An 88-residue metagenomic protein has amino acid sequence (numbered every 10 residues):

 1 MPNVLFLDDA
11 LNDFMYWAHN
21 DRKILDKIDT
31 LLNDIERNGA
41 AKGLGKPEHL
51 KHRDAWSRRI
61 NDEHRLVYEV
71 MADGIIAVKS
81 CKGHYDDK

Functional and structural regions predicted by a protein language model:
M1-V4, D9-D26, L44, R59-R65 (+1 more regions): Enriched for short, Lys/Arg-rich terminal
N33-R59: A short, surface-exposed loop/turn module that caps and links secondary-structure elements
